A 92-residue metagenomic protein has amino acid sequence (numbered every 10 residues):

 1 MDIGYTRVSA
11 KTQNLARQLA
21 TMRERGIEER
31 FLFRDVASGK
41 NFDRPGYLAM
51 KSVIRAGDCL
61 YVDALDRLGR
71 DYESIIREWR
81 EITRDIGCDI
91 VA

Functional and structural regions predicted by a protein language model:
M1-A92: Short, structured surface patches at the beginning of a domain
